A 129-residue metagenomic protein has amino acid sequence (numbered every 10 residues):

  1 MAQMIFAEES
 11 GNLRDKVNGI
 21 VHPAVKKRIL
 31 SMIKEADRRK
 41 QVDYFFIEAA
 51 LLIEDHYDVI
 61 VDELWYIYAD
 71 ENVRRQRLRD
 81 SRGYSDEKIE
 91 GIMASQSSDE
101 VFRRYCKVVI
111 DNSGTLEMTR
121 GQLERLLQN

Functional and structural regions predicted by a protein language model:
M1-D43: ATP-dependent small-molecule kinase phosphotransfer cores that center on conserved nucleotide phosphate-binding segments
A2, R14, K26, E71-R75 (+2 more regions): A general structural signal for well-ordered alpha-helical segments in protein cores
M4, I20, R77-L78, I92: Amphipathic alpha-helical segments that mediate coupling or scaffolding at interfaces
N12, P23-A24, L52, N72-V73 (+3 more regions): Short alpha-helical
V17, F46, I110: Residue-level signature of catalytic and energy-coupling elements of molecular machines, predominantly ATP/GTP-dependent
N18-G19, I67-Y68, N112: Active-site-adjacent beta-strand anchor residues
R28-I29, D58-I60, D80-N129: Small-molecule kinase domains that catalyze NTP-dependent phosphoryl transfer to phosphate-bearing small molecules
L30-R39, Y44-S81: ATP-dependent NMP and nucleoside kinases share a basic, alpha-helical "lid"
